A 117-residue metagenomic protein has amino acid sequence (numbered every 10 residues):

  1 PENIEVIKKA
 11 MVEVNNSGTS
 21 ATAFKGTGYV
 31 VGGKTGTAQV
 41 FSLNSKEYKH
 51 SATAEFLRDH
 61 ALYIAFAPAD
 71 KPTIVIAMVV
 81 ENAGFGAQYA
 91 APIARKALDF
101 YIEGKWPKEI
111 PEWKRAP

Functional and structural regions predicted by a protein language model:
E2, M11-K108: Active-site beta-strand/loop architecture of penicillin-binding DD-peptidases
E109-P117: Short, highly charged C-terminal tails/helix-capping segments
